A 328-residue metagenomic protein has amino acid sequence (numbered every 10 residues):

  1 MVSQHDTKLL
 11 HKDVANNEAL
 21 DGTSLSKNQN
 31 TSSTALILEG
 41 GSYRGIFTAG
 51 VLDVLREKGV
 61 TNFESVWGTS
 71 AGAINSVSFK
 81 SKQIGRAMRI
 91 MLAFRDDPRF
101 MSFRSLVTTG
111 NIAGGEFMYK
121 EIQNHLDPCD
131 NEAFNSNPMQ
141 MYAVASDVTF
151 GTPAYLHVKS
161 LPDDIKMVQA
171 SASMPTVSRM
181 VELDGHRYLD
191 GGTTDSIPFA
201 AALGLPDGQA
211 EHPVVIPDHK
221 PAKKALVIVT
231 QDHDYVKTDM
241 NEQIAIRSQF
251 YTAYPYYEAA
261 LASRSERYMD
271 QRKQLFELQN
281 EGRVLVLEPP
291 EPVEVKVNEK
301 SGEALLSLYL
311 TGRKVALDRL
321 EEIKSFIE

Functional and structural regions predicted by a protein language model:
M1-T69, V77-E328: Patatin-like phospholipase
